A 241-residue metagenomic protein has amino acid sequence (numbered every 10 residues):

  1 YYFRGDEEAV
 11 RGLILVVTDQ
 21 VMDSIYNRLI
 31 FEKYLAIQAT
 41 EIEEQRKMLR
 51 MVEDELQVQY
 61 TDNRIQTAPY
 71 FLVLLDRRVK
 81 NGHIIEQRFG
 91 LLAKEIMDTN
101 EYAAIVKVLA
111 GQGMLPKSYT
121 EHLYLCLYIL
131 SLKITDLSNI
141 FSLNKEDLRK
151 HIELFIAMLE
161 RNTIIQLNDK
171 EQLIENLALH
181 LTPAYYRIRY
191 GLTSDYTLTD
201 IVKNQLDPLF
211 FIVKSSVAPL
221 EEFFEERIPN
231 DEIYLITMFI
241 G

Functional and structural regions predicted by a protein language model:
Y1-G241: A cross-family "folded-core" feature that marks the main globular domain of proteins
